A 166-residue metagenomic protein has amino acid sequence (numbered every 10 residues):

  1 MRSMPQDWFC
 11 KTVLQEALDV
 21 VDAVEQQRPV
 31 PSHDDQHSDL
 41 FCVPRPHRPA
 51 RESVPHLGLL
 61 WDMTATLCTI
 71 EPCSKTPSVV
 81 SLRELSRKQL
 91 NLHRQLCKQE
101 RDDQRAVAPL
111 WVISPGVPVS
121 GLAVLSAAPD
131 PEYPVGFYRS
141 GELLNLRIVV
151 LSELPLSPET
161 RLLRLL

Functional and structural regions predicted by a protein language model:
M1-L166: Conserved single-residue anchors adjacent to enzymatic active/cofactor-binding motifs
